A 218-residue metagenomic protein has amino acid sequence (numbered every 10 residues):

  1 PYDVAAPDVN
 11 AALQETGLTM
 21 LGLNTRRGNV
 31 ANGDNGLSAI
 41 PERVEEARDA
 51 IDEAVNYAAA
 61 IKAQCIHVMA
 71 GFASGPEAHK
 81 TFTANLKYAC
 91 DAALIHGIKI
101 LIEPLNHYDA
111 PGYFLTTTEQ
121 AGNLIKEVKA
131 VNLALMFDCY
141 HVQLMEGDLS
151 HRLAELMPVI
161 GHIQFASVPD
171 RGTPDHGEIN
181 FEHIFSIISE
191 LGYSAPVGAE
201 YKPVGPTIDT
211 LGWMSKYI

Functional and structural regions predicted by a protein language model:
P1, G22-N24, H67, L101 (+2 more regions): Conserved beta-strand positions in the central sheet of alpha/beta enzyme cores
Y2-A5, R26-N29, A70-S74, P104-Y108 (+3 more regions): Active-site-proximal loop/turn and secondary-structure-junction residues that shape catalytic pockets, frequently
D3-L21, D52-A59, T83-L94, D148-E155: Short amphipathic alpha-helices and their capping/turn segments at secondary-structure boundaries
A6-A11, H79, T207-T210: Metal-dependent catalytic neighborhoods of phosphoester/phosphodiester hydrolases
N24-S38: N-terminal small/glycine-rich loop or linker at the start of catalytic domains across soluble metabolic enzymes
N35-A134, L144: Active-site acidic/histidine proton-transfer and metal-coordination neighborhood in alpha/beta enzyme cores
E53, K62-A63, K87-Y88, K99 (+2 more regions): Histidine-acidic metal/acid-base catalytic patches
